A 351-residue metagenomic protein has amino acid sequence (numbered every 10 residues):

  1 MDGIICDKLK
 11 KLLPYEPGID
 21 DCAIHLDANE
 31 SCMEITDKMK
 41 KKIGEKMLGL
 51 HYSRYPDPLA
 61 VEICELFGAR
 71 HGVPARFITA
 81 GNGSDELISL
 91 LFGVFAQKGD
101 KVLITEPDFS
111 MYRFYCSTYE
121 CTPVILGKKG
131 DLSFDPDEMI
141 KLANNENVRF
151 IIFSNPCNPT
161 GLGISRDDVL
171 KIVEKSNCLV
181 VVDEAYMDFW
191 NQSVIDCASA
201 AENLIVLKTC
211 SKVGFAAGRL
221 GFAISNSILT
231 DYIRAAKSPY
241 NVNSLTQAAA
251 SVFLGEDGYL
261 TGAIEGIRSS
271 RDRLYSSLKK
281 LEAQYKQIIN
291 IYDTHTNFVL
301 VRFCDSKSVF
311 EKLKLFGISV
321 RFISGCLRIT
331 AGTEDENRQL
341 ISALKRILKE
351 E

Functional and structural regions predicted by a protein language model:
M1-R54, N147: N-terminal "arm"/small-domain region of PLP-dependent enzymes with the aminotransferase-like
T36, N203-L281, I291: PLP-dependent aminotransferase class I/II
G68-L90, T105: Short loop-beta-helix segment that forms the pyridoxal 5′-phosphate
P74-I78, K98-K101, E184, E202-N203: Short acidic capping loops at alpha-helix termini that bridge into adjacent secondary structure
V94-R149, F153: PLP-dependent aminotransferase-like
G130-D188: Active-site phosphate-binding strand-loop segment of PLP-dependent enzymes
D167, K307, K312-R321, G325-E351: PLP-dependent enzyme catalytic core of the Aspartate aminotransferase-like
R268, D272, L281-F316, A331: Conserved PLP-binding catalytic core of the aspartate aminotransferase-like
